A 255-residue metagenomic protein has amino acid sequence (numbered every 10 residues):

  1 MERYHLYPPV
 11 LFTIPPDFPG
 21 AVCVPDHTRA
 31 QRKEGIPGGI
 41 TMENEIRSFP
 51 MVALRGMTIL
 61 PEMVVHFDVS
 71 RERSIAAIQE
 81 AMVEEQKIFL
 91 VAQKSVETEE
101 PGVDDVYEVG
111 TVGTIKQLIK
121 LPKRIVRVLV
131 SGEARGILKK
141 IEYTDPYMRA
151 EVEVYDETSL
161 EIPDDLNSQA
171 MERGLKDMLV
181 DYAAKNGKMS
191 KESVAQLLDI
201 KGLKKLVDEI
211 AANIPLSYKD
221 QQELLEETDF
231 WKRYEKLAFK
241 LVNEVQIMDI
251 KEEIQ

Functional and structural regions predicted by a protein language model:
Y4-Y7, D17, D26-H27: Intrinsic-disorder-associated, low-complexity terminal segments enriched in Asp/Asn/His/Tyr and depleted of Lys/Arg
Y7, K33-I36, I75: General helical structural elements
T13-I14, G20: Generic detector of N-terminal low-structure segments
H27-T41: Short, Lys/Arg-enriched N-terminal segments with co-localized hydrophobic residues within the first ~10-30 amino acids
G38-Q255: N-terminal low-complexity, acidic/polar interaction/targeting segments
